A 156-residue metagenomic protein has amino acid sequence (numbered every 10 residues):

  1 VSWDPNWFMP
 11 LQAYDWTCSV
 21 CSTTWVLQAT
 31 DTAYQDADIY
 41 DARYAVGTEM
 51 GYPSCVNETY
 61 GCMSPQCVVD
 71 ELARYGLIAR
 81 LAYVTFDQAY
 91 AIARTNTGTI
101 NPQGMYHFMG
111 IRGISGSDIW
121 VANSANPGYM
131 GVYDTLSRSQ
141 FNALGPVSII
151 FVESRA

Functional and structural regions predicted by a protein language model:
V1-E49: Active-site nucleophile-adjacent alpha helix/oxyanion-hole segment immediately C-terminal to the catalytic cysteine
L27, Y40-A156: Conserved active-site-adjacent core of cysteine acyl-enzyme catalytic domains
